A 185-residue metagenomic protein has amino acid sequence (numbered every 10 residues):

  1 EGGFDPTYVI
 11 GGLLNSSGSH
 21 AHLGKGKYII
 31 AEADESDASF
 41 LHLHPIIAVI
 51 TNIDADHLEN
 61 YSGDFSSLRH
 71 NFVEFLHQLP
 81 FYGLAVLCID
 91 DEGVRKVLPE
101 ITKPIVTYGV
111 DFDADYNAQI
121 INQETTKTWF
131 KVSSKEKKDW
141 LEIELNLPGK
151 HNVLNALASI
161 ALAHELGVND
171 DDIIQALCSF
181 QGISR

Functional and structural regions predicted by a protein language model:
G2-F4, V49-R185: Acidic, Mg2+-coordinating active-site environments of NTP-dependent enzymes
G3-S16: Short beta-strand-centered segment that lines the nucleotide-binding/catalytic pocket of NTP-utilizing
T7-V9, I30, T107: Short beta-strand "acidic-cap" motif of Rossmann-like dinucleotide-binding folds
L14-N15, E35-A38, V73: Short beta-turn/strand-loop junction motif enriched in small, turn-promoting residues
S19-G26: Active-site-proximal loop->helix
K27-D37: Switch II (G3) loop of P-loop NTPases
K27-Y28, I46, G83: Conserved acidic residues
D37-I46: Switch II of P-loop NTPase G domains
